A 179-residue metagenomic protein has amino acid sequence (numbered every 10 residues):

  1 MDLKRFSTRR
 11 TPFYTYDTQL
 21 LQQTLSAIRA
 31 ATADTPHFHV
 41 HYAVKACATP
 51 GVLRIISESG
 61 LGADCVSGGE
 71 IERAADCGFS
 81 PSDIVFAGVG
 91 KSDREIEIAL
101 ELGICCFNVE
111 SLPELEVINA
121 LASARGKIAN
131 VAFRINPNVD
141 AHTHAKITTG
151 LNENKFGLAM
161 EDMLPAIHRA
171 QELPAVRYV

Functional and structural regions predicted by a protein language model:
M1-A129, E153, L164, H168 (+1 more regions): A charged N-terminal "starter" segment
I128-D140: Glycine-rich, aromatic-flanked loop segments that form ligand/cofactor-binding clefts across common enzyme folds
P137-V179: Active-site loop/helix belt of alpha/beta enzymes
